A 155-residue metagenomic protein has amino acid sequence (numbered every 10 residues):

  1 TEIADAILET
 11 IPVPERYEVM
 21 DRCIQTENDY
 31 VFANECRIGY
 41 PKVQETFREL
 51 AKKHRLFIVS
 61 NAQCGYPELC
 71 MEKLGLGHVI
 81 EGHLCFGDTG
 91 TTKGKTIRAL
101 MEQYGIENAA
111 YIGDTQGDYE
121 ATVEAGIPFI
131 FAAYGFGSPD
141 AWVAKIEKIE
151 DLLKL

Functional and structural regions predicted by a protein language model:
T1-E2, G65: A generic alpha-helix surface/boundary motif
E2-A6, R22, E45, E49 (+3 more regions): Alpha-helical elements of Rossmann-like donor-binding domains used by nucleotide-donor carbohydrate transfer enzymes
D5-E45: Metal-dependent phosphoesterase signature
P14, K53-H54, G77, E107: Secondary-structure boundary/capping positions in well-ordered alpha/beta enzyme cores
D29-I58, E68, G94: Short, acidic loop-to-helix structural element flanking the phosphoryl-transfer center in phosphate-processing enzymes
S60-A62: Conserved phosphate-coupling serine/threonine residues in phosphotransfer and NTP-handling enzymes
C64, E68-L155: Asp-based, Mg2+/Mn2+-dependent phosphohydrolase catalytic module
